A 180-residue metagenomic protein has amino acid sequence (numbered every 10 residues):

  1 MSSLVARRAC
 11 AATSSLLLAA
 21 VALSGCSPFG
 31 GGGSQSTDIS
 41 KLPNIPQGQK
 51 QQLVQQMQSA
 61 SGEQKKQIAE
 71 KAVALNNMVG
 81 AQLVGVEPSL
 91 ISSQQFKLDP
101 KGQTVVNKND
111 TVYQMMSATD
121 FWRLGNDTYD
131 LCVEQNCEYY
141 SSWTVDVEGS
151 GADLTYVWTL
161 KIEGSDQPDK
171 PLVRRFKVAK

Functional and structural regions predicted by a protein language model:
S2-L16: Bacterial N-terminal signal peptides that target proteins for export
A22-G25: C-terminal motif of bacterial Sec signal peptides marking the signal peptidase cleavage site
S27-G30: Bacterial signal peptide processing site
Q35-K66: Post-signal peptide N-terminal segment of mature Sec-exported envelope proteins
I39-L42, K50, I68-A69, T104-N107 (+2 more regions): Short linear proline/tyrosine/threonine-rich motifs used for host-factor recruitment and membrane trafficking/assembly
K66, E70-D99, V105, L154: Tryptophan-anchored aromatic micro-motifs
S89-L90, V105-I162, K170: Contiguous, well-ordered beta-strand patches that form the walls/edges of small beta-barrel/beta-sandwich domains
K170-K180: Short, low-complexity, Pro/Ser/Thr/Gly-rich segments in the mature regions of secreted, periplasmic
